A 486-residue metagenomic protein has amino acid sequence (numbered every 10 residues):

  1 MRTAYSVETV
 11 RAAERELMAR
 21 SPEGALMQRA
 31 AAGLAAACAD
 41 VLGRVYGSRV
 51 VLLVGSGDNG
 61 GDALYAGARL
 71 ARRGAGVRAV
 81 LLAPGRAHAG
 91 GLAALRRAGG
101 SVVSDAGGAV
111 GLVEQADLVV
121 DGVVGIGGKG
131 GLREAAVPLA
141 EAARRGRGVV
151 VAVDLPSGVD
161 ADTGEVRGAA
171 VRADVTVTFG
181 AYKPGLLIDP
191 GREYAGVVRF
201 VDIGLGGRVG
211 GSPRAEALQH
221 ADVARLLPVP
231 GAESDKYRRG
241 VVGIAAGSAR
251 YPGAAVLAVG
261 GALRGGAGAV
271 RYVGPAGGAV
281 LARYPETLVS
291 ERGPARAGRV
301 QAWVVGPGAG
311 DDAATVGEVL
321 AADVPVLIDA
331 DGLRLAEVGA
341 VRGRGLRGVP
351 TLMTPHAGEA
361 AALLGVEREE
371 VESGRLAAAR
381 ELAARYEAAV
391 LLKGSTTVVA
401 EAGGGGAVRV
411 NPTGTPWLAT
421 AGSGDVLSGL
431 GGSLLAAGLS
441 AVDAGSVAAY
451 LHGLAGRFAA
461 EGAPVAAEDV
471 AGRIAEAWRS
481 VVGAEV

Functional and structural regions predicted by a protein language model:
M1-L81, V175, P184-A330, R334-L352 (+1 more regions): Small-residue (G/A/S/T)-rich helix-start motifs and N-terminal tracts that mark the onset
A36-V123, G131-V153, G277: Nucleotide and nucleotide-moiety/phosphate-recognizing core
A87, A135, A169-R172, G422 (+1 more regions): Short acidic-hydrophobic sequence patches enriched in Asp/Glu that either
D117-L118, V123-R214: Internal gly/pro-rich beta-alpha loop/helix module that stabilizes soluble enzyme cofactors or their anionic handles
